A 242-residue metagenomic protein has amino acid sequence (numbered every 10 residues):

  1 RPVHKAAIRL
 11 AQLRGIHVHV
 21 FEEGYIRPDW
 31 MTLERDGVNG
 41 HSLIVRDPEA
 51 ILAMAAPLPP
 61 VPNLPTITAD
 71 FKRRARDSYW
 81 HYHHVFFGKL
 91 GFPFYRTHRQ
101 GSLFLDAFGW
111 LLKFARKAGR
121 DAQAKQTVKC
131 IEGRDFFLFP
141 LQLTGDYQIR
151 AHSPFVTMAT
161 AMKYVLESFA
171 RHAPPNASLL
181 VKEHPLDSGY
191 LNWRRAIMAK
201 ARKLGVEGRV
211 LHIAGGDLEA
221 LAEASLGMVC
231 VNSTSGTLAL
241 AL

Functional and structural regions predicted by a protein language model:
R1-R35, G227-C230: Trp/Phe/Arg-rich N-terminal binding region typifying the photolyase-homology
P2, G24-R27, V38, Q142-D146 (+2 more regions): Short, solvent-exposed loop/turn segments at secondary-structure junctions
V3, V18, E22, G215-L242: A donor-sugar binding/catalytic signature common to diverse glycosyltransferases and related nucleotide-sugar
I8, Q12, A173, L240-A241: Anion (oxyanion) recognition and catalysis
L13, D36-N39, I197-A199: Short, hinge-like loop/turn segments at secondary-structure boundaries
H17-F114: Active-site-proximal region of nucleotide-activated glycan assembly enzymes, centered on histidine/acidic-rich loops
F92-A196: Conserved catalytic-core segment of nucleotide-activated headgroup transferases in glycan assembly
R194-I213: Nucleotide-activated donor-binding/catalytic signature segment of Leloir-type glycosyltransferases, i.e., the conserved
